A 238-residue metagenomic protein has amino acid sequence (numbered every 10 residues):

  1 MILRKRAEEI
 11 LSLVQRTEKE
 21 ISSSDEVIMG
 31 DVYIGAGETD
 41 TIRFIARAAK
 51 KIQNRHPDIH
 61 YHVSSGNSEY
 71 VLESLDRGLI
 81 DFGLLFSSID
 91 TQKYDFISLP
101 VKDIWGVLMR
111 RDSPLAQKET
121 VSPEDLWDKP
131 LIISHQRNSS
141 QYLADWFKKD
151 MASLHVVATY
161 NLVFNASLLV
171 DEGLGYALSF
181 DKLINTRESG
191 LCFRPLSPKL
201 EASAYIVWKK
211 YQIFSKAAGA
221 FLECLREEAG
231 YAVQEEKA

Functional and structural regions predicted by a protein language model:
M1-M29, G230: Alpha-helical "hinge/linker" immediately C-terminal to small N-terminal DNA-binding modules
D25, Y94-W105, M109-L131: Flexible hinge/capping segments at coil-to-helix
V27, D31-G35, G83, L108 (+3 more regions): Short, well-ordered beta-strand segments
V27-T91, M151, T159-L162: Central regulatory/effector-binding core of bacterial HTH transcription factors
F44, F193-E235: A late-sequence structural motif
N67-I80, L85-F86, Q136-C192: Hydrophobic hinge/microswitch elements
Q92-S98, K102-I104, F164-Y211: Beta-alpha-beta core module
A116, K129-M151, F214-E223, A229-E236: Secondary-structure junction motif
